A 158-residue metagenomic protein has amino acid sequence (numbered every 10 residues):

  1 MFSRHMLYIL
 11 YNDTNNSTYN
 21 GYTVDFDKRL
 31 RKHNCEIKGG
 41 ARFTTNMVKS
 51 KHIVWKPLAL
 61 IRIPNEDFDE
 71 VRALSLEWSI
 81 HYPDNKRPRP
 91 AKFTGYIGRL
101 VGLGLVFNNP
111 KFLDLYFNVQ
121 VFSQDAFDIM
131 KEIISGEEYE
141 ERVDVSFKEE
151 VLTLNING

Functional and structural regions predicted by a protein language model:
M1, N12, V48-K51: Sterically constrained small-residue positions within well-ordered secondary structures of folded domains
M1-S3, F68, R72-G158: Boundary/linker segments flanking structured domains
F2-H5, N15, V54: A structure-centric signal for secondary-structure junctions around beta-strands
M6-Y11, S17-V24, R29, H33 (+1 more regions): GIY-YIG nuclease signature motif recognition
N12-N16, N20, N34, N46 (+5 more regions): Detector for Asparagine
F26-L76, Y82-F93, I97: Conserved short loop/helix modules at catalytic or binding sites in compact beta-alpha or helix-hairpin-helix contexts
